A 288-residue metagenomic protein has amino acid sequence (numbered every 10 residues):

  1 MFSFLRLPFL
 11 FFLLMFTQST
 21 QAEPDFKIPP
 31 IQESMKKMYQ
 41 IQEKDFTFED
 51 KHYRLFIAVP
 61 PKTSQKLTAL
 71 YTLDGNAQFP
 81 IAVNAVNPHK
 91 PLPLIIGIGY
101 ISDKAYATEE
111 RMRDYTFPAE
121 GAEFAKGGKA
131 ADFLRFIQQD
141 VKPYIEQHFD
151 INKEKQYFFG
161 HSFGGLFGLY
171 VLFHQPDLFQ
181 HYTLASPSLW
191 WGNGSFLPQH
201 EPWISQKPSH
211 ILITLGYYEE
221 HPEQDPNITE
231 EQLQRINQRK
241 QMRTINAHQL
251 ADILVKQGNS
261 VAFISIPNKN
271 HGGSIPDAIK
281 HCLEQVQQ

Functional and structural regions predicted by a protein language model:
M1-F9: Bacterial N-terminal signal peptides that target proteins for export
T17-S19: N-terminal signal peptide c-region/cleavage motif recognized by signal peptidases
Q21-L67: A domain-start/cap signature at the N-terminus of enzymes
Q65-F136, D140, Y144-H148: Serine-hydrolase catalytic machinery in alpha/beta-hydrolase-like enzymes
D150-H161, Y182: Alpha/beta-hydrolase fold nucleophile elbow
G165-P176: Short glycine-enriched nucleophile-adjacent loop and the immediately C-terminal alpha-helix near the catalytic center
L178-P187: A conserved short beta-strand
W191-P267: The feature captures the conserved acid-bearing segment of alpha/beta-hydrolase catalytic domains
